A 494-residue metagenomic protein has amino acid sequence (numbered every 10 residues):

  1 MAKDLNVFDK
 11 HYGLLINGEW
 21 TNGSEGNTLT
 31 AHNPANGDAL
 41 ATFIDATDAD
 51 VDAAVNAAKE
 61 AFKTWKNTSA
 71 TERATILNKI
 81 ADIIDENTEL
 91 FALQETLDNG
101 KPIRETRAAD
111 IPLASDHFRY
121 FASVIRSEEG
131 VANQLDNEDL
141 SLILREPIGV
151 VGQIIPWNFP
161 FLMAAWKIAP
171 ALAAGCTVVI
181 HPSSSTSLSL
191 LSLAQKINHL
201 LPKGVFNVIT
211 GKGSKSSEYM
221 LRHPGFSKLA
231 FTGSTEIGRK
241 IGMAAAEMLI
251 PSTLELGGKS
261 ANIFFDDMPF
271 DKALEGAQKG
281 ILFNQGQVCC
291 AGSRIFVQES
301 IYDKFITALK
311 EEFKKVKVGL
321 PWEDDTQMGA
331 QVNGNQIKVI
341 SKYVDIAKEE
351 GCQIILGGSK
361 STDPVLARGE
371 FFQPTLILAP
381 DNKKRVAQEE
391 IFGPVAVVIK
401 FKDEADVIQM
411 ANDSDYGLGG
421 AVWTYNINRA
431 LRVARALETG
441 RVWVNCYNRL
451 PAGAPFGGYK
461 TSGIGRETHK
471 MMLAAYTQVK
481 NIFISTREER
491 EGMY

Functional and structural regions predicted by a protein language model:
M1-P34: Hydrophobic face of amphipathic alpha-helices that form TPR/SEL1-like repeat modules and related alpha-solenoid
N36-T42, I263, K317, A367-Y494: Conserved C-terminal structural/oligomerization subdomain of aldehyde/semialdehyde dehydrogenase
G37, R73, E95, F118 (+9 more regions): Residue-level signal for inorganic ion chemistry
D38-E128, E138: Glycine-rich loop-to-alpha-helix module at the N-terminal edge of alpha/beta enzyme cores
A39-A46, E60-N67, Q153, N262-F265 (+5 more regions): Short, well-ordered beta-strand elements within core beta-sheets of diverse protein domains
F62, K66, A81-T88, A92 (+18 more regions): Structural signal for hydrophobic packing residues in well-ordered secondary-structure cores of soluble enzyme domains
E129-K272, F401: Rossmann-like NAD(P) dinucleotide-binding subdomain of oxidoreductase/dehydrogenase enzymes
E236-D381, V444, E491-M493: ALDH superfamily catalytic-core signature
